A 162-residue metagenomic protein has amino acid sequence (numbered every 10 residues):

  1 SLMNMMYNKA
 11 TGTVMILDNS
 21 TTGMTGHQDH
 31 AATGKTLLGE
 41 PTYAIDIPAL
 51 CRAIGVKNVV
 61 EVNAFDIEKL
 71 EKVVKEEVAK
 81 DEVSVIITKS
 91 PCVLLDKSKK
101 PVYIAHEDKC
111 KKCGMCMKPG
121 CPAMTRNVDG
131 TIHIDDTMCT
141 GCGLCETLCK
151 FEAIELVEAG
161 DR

Functional and structural regions predicted by a protein language model:
S1-I87, S98: Thiamine diphosphate
E76-N127: Glycine/aspartate-rich loop-and-adjacent alpha/beta segment that forms the canonical ThDP
Y103, K111-H133, T140, L144-D161: Iron-sulfur cluster-binding cysteine motifs and their immediate structural context in ferredoxin-like electron-transfer
